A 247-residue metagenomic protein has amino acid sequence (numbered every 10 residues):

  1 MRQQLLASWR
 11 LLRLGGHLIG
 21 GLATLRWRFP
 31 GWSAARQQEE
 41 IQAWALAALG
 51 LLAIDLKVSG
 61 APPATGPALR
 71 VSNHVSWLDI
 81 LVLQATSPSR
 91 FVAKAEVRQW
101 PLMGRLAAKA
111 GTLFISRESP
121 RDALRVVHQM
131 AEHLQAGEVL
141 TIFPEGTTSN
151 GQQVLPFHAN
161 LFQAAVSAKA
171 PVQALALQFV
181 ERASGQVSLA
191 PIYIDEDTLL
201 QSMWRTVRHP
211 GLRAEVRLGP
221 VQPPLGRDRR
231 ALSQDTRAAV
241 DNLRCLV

Functional and structural regions predicted by a protein language model:
M1-V58, R105-A110, H209: A transmembrane-helix-recognition feature enriched in membrane-embedded lipid enzymes and envelope glyco-/phospholipid
Q38-K94, L106-A107: Conserved H-X4-D acyltransferase segment
L46-A61, L78-I80, R121-D122, P156-S167 (+1 more regions): Soluble, non-transmembrane catalytic domains of enzymes that act on hydrophobic metabolites at membranes
P67-L69, T112, V139-F143, P171 (+1 more regions): Residue-level preference for the first positions of well-ordered beta-strands
I80-Q129, L134, E138: Membrane-embedded segments
K94, I115, F143, L175-L177: Generic beta-sheet signal
L102-G104, Q152-R227, A231, D235: A cross-family acyltransferase "interaction/gating" segment
H133-F162: Catalytic-site beta-strand/loop segments enriched in glycine and acidic/polar residues
